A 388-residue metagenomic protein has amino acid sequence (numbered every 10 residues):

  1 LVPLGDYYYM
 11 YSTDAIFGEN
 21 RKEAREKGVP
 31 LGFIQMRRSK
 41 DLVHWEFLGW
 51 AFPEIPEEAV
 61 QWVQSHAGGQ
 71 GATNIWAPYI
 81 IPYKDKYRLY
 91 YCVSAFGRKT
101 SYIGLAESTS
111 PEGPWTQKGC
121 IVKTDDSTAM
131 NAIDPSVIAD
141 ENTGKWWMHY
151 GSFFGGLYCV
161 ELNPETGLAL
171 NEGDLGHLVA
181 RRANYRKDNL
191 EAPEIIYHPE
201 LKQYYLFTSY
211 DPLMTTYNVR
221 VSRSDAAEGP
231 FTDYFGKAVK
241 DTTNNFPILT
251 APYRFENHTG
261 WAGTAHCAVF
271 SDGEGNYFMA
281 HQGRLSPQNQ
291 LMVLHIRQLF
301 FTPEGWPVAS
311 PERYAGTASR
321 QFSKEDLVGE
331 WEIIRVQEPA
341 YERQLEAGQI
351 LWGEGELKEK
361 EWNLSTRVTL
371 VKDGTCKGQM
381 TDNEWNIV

Functional and structural regions predicted by a protein language model:
L1-V388: Carbohydrate-active catalytic/glycan-binding domains of CAZyme proteins, especially the secreted or lumenal ectodomains
